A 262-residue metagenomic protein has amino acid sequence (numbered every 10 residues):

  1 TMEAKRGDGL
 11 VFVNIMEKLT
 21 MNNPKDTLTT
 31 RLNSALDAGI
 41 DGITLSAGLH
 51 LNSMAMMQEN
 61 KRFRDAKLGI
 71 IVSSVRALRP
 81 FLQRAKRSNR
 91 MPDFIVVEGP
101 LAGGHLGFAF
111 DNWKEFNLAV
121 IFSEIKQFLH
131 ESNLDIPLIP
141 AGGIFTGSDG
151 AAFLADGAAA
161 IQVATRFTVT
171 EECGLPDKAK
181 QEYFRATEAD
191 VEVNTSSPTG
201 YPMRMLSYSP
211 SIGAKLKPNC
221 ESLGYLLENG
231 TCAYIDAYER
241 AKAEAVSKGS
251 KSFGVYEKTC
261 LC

Functional and structural regions predicted by a protein language model:
T1-S132: Active-site entrance/lid segments in N-terminal catalytic domains of soluble metabolic enzymes
S46, A141-G142: Short His-Asn-centered micro-motif
S53, P140-A141: Short, surface-exposed recognition loops or helix-turn segments adjacent to catalytic cores
A102-L118, F122, K126-I139, F145-C262: Conserved active-site-proximal phosphate/metal-binding subdomains
